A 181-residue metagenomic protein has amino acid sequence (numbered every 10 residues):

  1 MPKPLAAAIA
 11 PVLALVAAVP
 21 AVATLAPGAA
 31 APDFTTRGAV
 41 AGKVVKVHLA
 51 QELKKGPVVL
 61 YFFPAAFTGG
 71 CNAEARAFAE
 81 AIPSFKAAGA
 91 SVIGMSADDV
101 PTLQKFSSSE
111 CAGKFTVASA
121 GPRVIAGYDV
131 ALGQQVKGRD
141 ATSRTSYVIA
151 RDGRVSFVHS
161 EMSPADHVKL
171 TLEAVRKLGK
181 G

Functional and structural regions predicted by a protein language model:
M1-P11: Bacterial N-terminal signal peptides that target proteins for export
A17-A18: N-terminal signal peptide c-region/cleavage motif recognized by signal peptidases
P32, P57, S143-T145: Short loop/turn microsegments at loop-to-beta-strand junctions
T35-P57: A short beta-strand-turn-helix
L49-A73, F78: Short active-site neighborhood of thiol/selenol oxidoreductases, capturing the structured segment around
G70-G113, V124: Structural microenvironment flanking redox-active thiols in thiol-disulfide oxidoreductases
I93, Q104, S108-S143: Short, internal strand/loop/helix patches that form the active-site neighborhood or redox-interaction surface
D140-G181: Thiol-/selenol-based redox modules, centered on thioredoxin-like and closely related oxidoreductase domains
